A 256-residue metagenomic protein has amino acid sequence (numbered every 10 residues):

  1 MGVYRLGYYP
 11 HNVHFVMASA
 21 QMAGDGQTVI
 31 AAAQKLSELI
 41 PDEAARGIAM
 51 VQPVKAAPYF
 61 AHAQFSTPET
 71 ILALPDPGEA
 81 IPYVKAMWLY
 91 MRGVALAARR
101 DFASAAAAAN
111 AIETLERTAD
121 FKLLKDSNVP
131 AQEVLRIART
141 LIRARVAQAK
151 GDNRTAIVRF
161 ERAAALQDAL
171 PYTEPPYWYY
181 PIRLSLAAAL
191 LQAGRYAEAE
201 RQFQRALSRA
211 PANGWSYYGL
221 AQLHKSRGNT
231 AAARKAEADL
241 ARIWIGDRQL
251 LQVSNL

Functional and structural regions predicted by a protein language model:
M1-R5, S37-G47, L74-Y83, E113-T118 (+4 more regions): Solenoid-like repeat scaffolds
Y8-Y9, V13-V16, K55, L89 (+4 more regions): TPR repeat positional signature
F15-S19, K55-P58, K85, R92 (+3 more regions): Structural register within alpha-helical repeat arrays
